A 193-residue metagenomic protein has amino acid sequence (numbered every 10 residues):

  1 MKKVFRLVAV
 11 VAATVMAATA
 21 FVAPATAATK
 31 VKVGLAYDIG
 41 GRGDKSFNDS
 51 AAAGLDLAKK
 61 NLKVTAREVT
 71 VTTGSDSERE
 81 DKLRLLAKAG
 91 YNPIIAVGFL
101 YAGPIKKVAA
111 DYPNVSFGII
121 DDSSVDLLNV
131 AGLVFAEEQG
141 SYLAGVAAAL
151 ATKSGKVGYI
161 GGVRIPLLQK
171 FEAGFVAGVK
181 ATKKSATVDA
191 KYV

Functional and structural regions predicted by a protein language model:
M1-V11: Bacterial N-terminal signal peptides that target proteins for export
V8, A17-A25: C-terminal segment of classical bacterial N-terminal signal peptides
V33-N61, R67-E80, G98-Y101, R164-K170: Extracytoplasmic "Venus flytrap"
L55, Y142-A190: An alpha-beta-alpha
L62-V71, K183-V193: Short beta-strand elements in bilobed, periplasmic/extracellular small-molecule ligand-binding domains
D76-G90: Short, well-structured alpha-helical segments in soluble
G90-G98, G118-I120: Periplasmic-binding protein-like
A110-V134: Flexible loop/hinge segments that line or gate small-molecule binding clefts
